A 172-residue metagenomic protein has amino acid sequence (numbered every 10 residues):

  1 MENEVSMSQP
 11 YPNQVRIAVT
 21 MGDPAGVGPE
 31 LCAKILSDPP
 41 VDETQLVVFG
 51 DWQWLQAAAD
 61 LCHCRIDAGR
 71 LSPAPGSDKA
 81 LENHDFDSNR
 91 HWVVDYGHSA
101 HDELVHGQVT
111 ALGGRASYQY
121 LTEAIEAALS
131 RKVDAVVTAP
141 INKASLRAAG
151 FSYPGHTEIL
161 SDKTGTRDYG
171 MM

Functional and structural regions predicted by a protein language model:
E2-T166: Contiguous, glycine/small-aliphatic-enriched amphipathic segments in soluble metabolic enzymes
R167-M172: Short, intrinsically disordered, charge-balanced linker/junction segments flanking boundaries in proteins
